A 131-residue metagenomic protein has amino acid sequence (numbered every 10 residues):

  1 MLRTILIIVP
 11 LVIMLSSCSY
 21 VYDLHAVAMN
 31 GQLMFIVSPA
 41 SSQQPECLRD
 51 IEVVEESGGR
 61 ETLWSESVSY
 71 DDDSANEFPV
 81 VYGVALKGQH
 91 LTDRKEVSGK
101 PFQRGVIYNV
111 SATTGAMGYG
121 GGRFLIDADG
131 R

Functional and structural regions predicted by a protein language model:
M1-C18: Sec-dependent bacterial lipoprotein signal peptides
C18-R60, G122-R131: N-terminal non-catalytic regions of secreted/periplasmic and cell-surface proteins
L24, V97-G99: Beta-strand-rich interaction surfaces with strong enrichment in secreted/lumenal proteins
E55, A112-T114: Short acidic, glycine-rich loop/turn motifs
R60-V97: Extended, solvent-exposed segments with strong compositional bias
G99-G105: Surface-exposed, short loops/turns at beta-strand junctions within beta-sandwich domains
I107-V110: A short tyrosine-centered beta-strand micro-motif
T114-G121: Short acidic/polar inter-strand loop motif in beta-rich domains
